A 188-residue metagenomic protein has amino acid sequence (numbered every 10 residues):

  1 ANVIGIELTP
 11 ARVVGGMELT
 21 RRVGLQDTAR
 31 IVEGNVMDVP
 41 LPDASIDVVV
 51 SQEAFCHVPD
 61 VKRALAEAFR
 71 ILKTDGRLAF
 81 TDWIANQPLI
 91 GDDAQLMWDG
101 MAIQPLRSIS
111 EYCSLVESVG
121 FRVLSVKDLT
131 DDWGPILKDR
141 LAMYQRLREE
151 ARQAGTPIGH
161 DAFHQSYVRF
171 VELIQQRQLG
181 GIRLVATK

Functional and structural regions predicted by a protein language model:
A1-D38: Class I SAM-dependent methyltransferase SAM/SAH-binding core
V3, L78-A79: A short hydrophobic/small-residue beta-strand
M37-V49: A short acidic, Gly/Pro-enriched loop at the edge of an enzyme's catalytic core that lines a small-molecule cofactor
D47-D60: A short SAM/SAH-binding and catalytic strip from SAM-dependent methyltransferases
K62-R77: A short glycine-rich, Lys/Arg-flanked "PGG" loop and its adjoining helix->strand segment in the class I
W83-Q104, V116: Short, glycine-/aromatic-enriched active-site segment of Class I SAM-dependent methyltransferases
Q104-V126: Short alpha-helix
S125-K188: Conserved Class I S-adenosyl-L-methionine
